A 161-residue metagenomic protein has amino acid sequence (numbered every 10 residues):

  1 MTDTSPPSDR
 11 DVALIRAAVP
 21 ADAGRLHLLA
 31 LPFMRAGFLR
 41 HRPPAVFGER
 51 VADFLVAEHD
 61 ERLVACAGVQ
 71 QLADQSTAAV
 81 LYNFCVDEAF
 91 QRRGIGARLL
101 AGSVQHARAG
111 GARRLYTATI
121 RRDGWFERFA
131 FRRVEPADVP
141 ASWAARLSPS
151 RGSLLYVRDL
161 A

Functional and structural regions predicted by a protein language model:
V12-L26: A short beta-loop-alpha structural element at the N-terminal edge of CoA-dependent acyl/N-acetyltransferase catalytic
A30-L63: Active-site rim helix/loop that mediates acceptor-substrate recognition in acyltransferases
A52-F54, S150-V157: Short hydrophobic/aromatic beta-strand or adjacent loop that forms the aromatic wall/cage of a ligand/substrate-binding
V56, R62-Q71, A78-C85: Conserved beta-strand in the GNAT
F84-Q91, R121: A short, internal acetyl-CoA/4′-phosphopantetheine-binding micro-motif in the GNAT/acyltransferase core
R92-Q105: Conserved acetyl-CoA-binding loop-helix of GNAT-fold acetyltransferases
A107-I120: Conserved GNAT acetyl-CoA-binding A-motif
I120-R146: Conserved active-site alpha-helix within GNAT-family acetyltransferase domains
